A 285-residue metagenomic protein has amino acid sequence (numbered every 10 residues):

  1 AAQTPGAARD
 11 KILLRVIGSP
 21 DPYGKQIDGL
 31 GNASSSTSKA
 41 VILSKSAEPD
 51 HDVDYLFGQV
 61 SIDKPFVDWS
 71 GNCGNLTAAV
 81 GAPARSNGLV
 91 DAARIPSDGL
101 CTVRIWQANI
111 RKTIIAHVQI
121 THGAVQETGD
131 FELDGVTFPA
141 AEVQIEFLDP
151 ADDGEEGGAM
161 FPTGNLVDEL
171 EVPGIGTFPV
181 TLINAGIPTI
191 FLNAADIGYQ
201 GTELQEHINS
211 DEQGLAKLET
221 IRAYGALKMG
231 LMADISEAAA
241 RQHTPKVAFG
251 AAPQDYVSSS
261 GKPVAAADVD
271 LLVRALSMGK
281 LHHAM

Functional and structural regions predicted by a protein language model:
A1-M285: A glycine-rich beta-to-alpha transition motif near the start of alpha/beta enzyme domains, typified by
